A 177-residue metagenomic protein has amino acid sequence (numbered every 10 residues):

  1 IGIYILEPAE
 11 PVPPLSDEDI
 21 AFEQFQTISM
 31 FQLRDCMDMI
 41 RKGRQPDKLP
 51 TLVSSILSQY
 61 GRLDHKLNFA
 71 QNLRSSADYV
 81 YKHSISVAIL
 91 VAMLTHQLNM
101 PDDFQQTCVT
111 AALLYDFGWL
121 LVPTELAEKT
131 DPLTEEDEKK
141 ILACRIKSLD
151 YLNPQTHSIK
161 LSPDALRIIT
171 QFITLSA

Functional and structural regions predicted by a protein language model:
I1-R74, D78-V80: Non-catalytic interface/linker regions that flank or bridge core catalytic/transmembrane domains
V53-L57, L67-Q71, V91, C108-A112 (+1 more regions): Short alpha-helical scaffolding segments that buttress acidic/His motifs in well-ordered protein cores
Q59, L90, T107, E125-K129 (+2 more regions): Active-site core of Fic-domain adenylyltransferases
G61-H65, A88-I89, G118-W119: Membrane-embedded alpha-helical core segments of multi-pass
S75-S86, T130-A143: Active-site metal-coordination segments of metallo-dependent hydrolases
A77-C108, K147, Q155-S158: Alpha-helical phosphate/pyrophosphate-handling elements in metalloenzyme active cores
Q105-D131, L166-A177: His-Asp-centered metal-binding catalytic motifs of divalent-metal-dependent phosphohydrolases/nucleases
A112, E136-K139, A143, D150-A177: Histidine/acidic-rich helix-loop-helix segments that form or flank divalent-metal centers in metalloenzyme catalytic
